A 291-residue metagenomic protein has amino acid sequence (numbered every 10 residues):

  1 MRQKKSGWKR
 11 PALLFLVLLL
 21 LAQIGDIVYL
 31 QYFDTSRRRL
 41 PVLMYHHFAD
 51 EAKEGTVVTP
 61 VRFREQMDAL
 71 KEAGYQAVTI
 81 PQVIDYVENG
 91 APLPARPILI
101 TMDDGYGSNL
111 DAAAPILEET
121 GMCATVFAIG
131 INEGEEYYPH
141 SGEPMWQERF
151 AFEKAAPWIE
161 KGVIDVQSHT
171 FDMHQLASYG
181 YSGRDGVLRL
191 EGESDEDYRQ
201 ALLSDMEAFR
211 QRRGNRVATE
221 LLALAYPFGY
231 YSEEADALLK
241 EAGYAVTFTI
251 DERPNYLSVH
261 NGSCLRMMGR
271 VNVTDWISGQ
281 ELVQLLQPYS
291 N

Functional and structural regions predicted by a protein language model:
R2-L20: N-terminal Sec-pathway targeting helices
L14-I98, H260, R266-D275, V283 (+1 more regions): N-terminal pre-catalytic segment of deacetylase/amide-hydrolase enzymes
L43-A49, R96-I98, E118-Y230, M267-M268: Metal-dependent polysaccharide deacetylase catalytic core of the NodB/CE4 family, i.e., the active-site-bearing domain
R62-E65, A69-E72, V78, Q82 (+8 more regions): Extracytoplasmic/secreted proteins, especially bacterial periplasmic and envelope-associated proteins
V83-D85, L110-A113, G142-I159, E252-L257: Alpha-helical scaffolding within the catalytic cores of extracellular/periplasmic polymer-degrading hydrolases
Y86, A95-P97, T101, G105-A113: Membrane-embedded segments
G107-N109, M173-Q175, F228-E234, P254-Y256: Active-site environment of divalent metal-dependent phosphoester hydrolases
E233-W276: Extended hydrophobic/aromatic segments used for targeting, binding, or gating
